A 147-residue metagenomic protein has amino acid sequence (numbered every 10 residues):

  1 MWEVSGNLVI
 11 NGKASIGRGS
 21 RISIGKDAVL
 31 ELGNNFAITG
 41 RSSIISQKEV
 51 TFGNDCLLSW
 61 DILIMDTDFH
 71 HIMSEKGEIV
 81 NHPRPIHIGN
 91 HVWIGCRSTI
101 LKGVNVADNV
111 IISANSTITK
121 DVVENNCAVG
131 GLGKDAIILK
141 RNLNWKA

Functional and structural regions predicted by a protein language model:
M1-N105, L132-K134, I138-W145: Flexible, glycine/small-residue-enriched loop-and-beta-strand segment within the central core of proteins
N105-G131: C-terminal/domain-terminus segments
